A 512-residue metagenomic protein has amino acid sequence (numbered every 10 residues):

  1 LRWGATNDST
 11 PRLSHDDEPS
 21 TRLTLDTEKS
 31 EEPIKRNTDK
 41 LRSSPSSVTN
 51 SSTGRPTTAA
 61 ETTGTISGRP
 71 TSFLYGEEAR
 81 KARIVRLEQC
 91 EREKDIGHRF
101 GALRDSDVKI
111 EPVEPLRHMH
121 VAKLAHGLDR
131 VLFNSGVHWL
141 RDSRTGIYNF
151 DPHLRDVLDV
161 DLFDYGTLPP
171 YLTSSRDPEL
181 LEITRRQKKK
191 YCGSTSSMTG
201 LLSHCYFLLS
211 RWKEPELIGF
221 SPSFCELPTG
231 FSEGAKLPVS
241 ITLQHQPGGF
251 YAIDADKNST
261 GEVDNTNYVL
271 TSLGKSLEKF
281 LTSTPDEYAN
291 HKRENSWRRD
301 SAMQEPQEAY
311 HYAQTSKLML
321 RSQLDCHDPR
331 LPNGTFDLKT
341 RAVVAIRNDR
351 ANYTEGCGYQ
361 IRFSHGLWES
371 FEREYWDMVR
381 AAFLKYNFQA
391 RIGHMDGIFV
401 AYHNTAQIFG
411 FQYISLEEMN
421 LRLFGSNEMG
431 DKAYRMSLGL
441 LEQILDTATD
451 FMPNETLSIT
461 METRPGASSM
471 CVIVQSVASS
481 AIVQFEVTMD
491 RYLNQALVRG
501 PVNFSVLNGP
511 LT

Functional and structural regions predicted by a protein language model:
L1-G234, H245-G248, R422-T512: Long, compositionally biased intrinsically disordered regions
E216-S296: Low-complexity, highly charged intrinsically disordered N-terminal segments that act as targeting/localization
P228-S232, S240-I241, Q314-K317, L324-H327 (+1 more regions): Beta-strand elements of modular eukaryotic interaction domains
P285-K317: Extended, Lys/Arg-enriched charged tracts that mediate electrostatic binding to polyanionic substrates
Y310-Q314, L320-Q323, E374-Y375, F383-Y386: Eukaryotic intrinsically disordered and solvent-exposed regulatory patches
L318, L324-T335, T340-A345: Active-site beta-strand-loop-beta-strand hairpin of nuclease catalytic cores that positions key catalytic residues
T335, T340-M395: E2/UBC-UEV (E2-variant) core
G393-G410: Glycine-rich phosphate/pyrophosphate-binding loops and their adjacent beta-strand/loop elements at enzyme active sites
